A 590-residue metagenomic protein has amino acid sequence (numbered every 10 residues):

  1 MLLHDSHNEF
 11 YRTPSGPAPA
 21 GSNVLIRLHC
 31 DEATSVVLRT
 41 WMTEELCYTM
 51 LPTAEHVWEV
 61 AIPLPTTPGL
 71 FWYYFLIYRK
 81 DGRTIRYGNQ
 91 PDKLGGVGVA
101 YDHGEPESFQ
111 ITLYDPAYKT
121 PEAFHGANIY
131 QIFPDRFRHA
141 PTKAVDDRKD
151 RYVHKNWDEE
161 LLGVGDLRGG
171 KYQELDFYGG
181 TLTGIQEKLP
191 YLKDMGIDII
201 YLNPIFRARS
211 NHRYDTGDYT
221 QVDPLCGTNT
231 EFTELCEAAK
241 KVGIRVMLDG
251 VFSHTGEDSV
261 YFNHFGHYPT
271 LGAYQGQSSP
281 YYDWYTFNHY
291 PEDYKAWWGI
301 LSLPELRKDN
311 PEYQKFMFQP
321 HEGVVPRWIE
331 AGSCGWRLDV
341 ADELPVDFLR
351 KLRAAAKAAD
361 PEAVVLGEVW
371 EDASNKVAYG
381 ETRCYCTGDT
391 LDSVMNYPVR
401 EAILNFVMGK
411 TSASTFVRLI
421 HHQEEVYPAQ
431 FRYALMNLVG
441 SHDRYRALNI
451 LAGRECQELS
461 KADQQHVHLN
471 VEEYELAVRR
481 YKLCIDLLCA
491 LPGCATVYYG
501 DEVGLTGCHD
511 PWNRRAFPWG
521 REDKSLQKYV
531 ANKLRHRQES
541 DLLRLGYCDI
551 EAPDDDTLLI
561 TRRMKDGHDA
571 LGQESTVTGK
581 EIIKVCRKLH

Functional and structural regions predicted by a protein language model:
M1-G126: Glycan-association/targeting regions that enable binding to alpha-glucans and other polysaccharides
L28, I132, L192, L202 (+10 more regions): Conserved, mostly hydrophobic/aromatic
C30-E32, L64-T66, F133-R136, F206 (+7 more regions): Short, flexible loop/turn elements at secondary-structure junctions
F124, A140-F177, E371, K410 (+1 more regions): Loop/helix patches that line or flank the sugar-binding groove of alpha-linked glycan CAZymes
A127, F133-D198, I205-E330, L352-A358 (+1 more regions): Substrate-binding/active-site clefts of carbohydrate-active enzymes
N128-Y130, I200-L202, V246-L248, W336 (+4 more regions): Hydrophobic faces of well-ordered beta-strands that scaffold small-molecule active sites in alpha/beta enzyme cores
C236-R245, S253-H254, S259-T270, V324 (+4 more regions): Active-site-proximal helices and loops of the catalytic beta/alpha 8
